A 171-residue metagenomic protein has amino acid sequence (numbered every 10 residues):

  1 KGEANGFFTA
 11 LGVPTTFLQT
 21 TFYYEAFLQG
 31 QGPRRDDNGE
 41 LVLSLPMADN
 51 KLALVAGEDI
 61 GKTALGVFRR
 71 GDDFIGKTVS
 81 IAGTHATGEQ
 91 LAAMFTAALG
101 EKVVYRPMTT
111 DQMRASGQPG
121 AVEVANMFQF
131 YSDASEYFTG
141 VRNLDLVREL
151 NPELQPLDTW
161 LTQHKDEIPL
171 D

Functional and structural regions predicted by a protein language model:
K1-V104, M113-G120: Oxidoreductase cofactor-interface core, primarily capturing Rossmann-like NAD(P)-dependent enzymes
R106-M108: NAD(P)-dinucleotide binding in Rossmann-like oxidoreductases
T110-D171: A hydrophobic C-terminal alpha-helical subdomain
